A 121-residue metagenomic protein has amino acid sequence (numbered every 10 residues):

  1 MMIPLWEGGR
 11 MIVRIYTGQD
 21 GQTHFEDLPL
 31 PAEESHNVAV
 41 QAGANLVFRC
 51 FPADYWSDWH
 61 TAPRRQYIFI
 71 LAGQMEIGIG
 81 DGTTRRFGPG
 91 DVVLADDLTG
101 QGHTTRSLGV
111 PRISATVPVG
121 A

Functional and structural regions predicted by a protein language model:
M1-R10: Short, Lys/Arg-enriched N-terminal segments with co-localized hydrophobic residues within the first ~10-30 amino acids
I12-G18: Active-site and channel-lining beta-strand-loop segments that bind or position nucleotide-derived/phosphorylated
Q19-W59, R65, R112-S114, A121: A short glycine-rich, His/Asp/Glu-containing loop-to-beta-strand
P31-E33, T83, Q101: A short acidic/small-residue loop/turn micro-motif
S57-W59, I77-G78, A95, Q101-G109: Short beta-strand His + acidic residue motifs that chelate non-heme Fe in jelly-roll/DSBH and cupin folds
P63-D81: Glycine- and acidic-residue-biased ligand/ion/polar-headgroup-sensing regions
D81-D96: Short acidic-glycine-tyrosine-enriched beta hairpin
L94-L98, L108-A121: A short hydrophobic beta-strand segment most commonly corresponding to one strand of the jelly-roll/cupin
